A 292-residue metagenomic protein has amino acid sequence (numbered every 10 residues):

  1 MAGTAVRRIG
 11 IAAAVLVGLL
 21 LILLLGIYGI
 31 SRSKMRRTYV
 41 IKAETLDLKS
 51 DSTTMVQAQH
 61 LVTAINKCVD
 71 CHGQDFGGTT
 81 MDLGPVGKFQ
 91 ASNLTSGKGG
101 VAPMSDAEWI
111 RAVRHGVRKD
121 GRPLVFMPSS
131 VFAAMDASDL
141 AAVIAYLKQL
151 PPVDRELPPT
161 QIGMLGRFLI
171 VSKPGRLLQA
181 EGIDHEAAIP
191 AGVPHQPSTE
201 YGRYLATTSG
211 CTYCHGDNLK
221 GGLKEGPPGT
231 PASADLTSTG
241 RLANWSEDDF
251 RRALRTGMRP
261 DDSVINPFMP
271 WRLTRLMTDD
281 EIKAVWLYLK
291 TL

Functional and structural regions predicted by a protein language model:
A2-T38: N-terminal type II signal-anchor transmembrane helix that functions as the membrane-insertion/stop-transfer segment
A14, G18, L24, Y28 (+2 more regions): Extended surface/linker regions that mediate inter-domain or inter-protein docking in multi-component redox
L24-Y28, D106-R114, R118, V131-L157 (+2 more regions): C-terminal capping alpha-helices of c-type cytochrome domains
T38-A64, R176-T207: Electrostatic cytochrome c docking/interface patches
T53-M55, I65, G121, F126 (+8 more regions): Interaction-mediating elements
A58, I65-Q74, W109, V143 (+4 more regions): The canonical Cys-X-X-Cys-His
Q74-I110, P123-D136, I162-G175, G216-R251 (+1 more regions): Gly/Gly-Pro-rich "capping" loops immediately C-terminal to redox-active cysteine motifs in periplasmic/lumenal
G77, K119-R122, Q149-P158, V193-T199 (+5 more regions): Inter-heme linker and motif-flanking segments adjacent to c-type heme-binding CXXCH motifs in c-type cytochromes
